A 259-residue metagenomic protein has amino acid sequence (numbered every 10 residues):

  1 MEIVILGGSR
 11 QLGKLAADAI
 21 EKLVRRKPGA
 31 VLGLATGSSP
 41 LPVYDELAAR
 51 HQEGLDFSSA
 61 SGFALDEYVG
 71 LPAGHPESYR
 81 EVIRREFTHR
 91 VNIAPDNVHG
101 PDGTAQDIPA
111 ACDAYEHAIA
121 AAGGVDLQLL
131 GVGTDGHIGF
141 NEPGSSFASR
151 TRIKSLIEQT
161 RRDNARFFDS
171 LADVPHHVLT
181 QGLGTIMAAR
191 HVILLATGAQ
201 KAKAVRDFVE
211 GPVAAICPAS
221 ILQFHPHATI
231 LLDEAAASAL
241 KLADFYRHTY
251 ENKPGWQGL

Functional and structural regions predicted by a protein language model:
M1-L32: N-terminal glycine-/serine-/threonine-rich phosphate-binding loop
R26-H51: Glycine-rich N-terminal segment of FAD-binding domains in flavoprotein oxidoreductases, spanning the beta-loop-helix
G33-G37, A64, P101-D102, L129-V132 (+2 more regions): Short beta-strand segments
D45-D56, E81, P143-I153: A glycine- and small-aliphatic-rich helix-loop capping segment at beta-alpha/alpha-beta transitions that lines
D56-L129, D244, T249-K253, G258: Ligand-binding beta-strand-loop-alpha-helix segment within the catalytic cores of soluble metabolic enzymes
L129-G131, V174-R206: Glycine-rich anion-binding loop/nest that anchors nucleotide
D135, G139-L183: Class I SAM-dependent methyltransferase SAM-binding "motif I" and its flanking Rossmann-like core
R190-L259: ATP/nucleoside-binding phosphotransfer catalytic cores, i.e., glycine-rich phosphate-binding loops
